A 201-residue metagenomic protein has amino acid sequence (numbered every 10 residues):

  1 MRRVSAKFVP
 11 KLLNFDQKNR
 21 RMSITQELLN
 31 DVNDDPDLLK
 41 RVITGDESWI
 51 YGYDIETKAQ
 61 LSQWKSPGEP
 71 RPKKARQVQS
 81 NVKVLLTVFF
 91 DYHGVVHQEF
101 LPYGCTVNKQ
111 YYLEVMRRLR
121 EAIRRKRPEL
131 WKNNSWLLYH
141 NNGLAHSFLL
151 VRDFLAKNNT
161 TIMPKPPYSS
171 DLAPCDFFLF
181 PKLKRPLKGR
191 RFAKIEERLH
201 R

Functional and structural regions predicted by a protein language model:
M1-R201: Surface/interface recognition patches
